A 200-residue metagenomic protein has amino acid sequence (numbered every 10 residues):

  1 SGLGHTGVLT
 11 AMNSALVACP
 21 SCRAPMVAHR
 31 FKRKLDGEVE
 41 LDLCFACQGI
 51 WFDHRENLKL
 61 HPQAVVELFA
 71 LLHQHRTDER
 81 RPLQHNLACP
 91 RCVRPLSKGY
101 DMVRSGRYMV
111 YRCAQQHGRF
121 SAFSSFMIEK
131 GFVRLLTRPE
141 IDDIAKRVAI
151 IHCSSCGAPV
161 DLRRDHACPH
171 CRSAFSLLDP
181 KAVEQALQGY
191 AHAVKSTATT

Functional and structural regions predicted by a protein language model:
S1-A11: N-terminal amphipathic/basic-hydrophobic helices that include classical n-h-c signal peptides and signal-anchor
S14, P25-F45, E67-H73, P95-Y111 (+4 more regions): A cross-kingdom feature marking solvent-exposed beta-strand/loop segments within repeated, beta-rich binding/scaffold
C19-C22, C44-C47, C89-C92, C113 (+2 more regions): Short cysteine-rich clusters marking metal-coordination/redox-active sites
F31-G37, E56-A64, D101-R107, S125-E129 (+2 more regions): Short cysteine/histidine-rich zinc-coordinating motifs and their immediately flanking basic loops
G49-F52, N57, R112, G118-M127: Short, structured motif recognition centered on aromatic/hydrophobic residues
R76-R80, Q84-M102, A114, F123 (+3 more regions): Surface-exposed interaction/gating patches
R119-F120, R172-A182: Short Cys/His-rich micro-motifs in 6-15 aa windows
L135-L136, P180-T200: Long C-terminal interaction/binding lobes of large macromolecular proteins
